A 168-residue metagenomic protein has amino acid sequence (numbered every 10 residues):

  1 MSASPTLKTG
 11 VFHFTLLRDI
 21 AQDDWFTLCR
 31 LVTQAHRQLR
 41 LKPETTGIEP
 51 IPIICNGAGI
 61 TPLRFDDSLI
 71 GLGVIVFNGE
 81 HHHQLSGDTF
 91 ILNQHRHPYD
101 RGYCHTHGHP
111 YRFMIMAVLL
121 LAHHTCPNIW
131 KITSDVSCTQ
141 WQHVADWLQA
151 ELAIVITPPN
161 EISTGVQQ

Functional and structural regions predicted by a protein language model:
M1-Q167: Acidic (Asp/Glu-rich) sequence patches and key acidic residues that form negatively charged surfaces used
